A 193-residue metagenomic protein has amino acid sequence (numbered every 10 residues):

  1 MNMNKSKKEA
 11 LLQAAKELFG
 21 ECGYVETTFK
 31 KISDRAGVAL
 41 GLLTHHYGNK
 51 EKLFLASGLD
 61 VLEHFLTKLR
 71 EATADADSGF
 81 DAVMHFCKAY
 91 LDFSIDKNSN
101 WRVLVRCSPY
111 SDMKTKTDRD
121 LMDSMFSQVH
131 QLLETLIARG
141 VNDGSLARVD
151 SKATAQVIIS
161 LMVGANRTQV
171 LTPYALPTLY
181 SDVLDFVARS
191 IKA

Functional and structural regions predicted by a protein language model:
M1-S6: N-terminal intrinsically disordered/low-complexity leader segments
A10, A14, L18-K52, A56: Helix-turn-helix
L12, F54, G58, L62 (+3 more regions): Amphipathic, non-transmembrane alpha-helical scaffold segments
F29, L59-L66: Short, basic, alpha-helical segments at the C-terminal edge of helix-turn-helix-like DNA-binding modules
A56, D60, R70-S99, T154-I158: Hydrophobic alpha-helical connector segments
E63-L66, R70, K116-D143, K152-Q156 (+1 more regions): Amphipathic alpha-helical packing segments from all-alpha helical-bundle domains
L91-E134: Short secondary-structure transition hinges
D92-D96, H130, E134-T135, R139 (+4 more regions): Amphipathic C-terminal alpha-helical segment
